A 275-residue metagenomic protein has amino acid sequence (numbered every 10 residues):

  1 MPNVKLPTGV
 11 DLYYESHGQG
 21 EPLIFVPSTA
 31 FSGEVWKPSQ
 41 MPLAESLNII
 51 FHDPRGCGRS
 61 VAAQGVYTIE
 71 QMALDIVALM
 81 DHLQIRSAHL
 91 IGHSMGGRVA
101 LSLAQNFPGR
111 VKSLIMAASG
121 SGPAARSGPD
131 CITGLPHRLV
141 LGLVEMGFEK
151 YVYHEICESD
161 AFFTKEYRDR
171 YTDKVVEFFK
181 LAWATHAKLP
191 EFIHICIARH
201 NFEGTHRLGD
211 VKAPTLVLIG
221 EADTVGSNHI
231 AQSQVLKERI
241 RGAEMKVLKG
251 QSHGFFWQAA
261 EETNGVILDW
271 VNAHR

Functional and structural regions predicted by a protein language model:
L6-G65: Conserved HGGG/HGGXW glycine-rich cap/lid loop of the alpha/beta-hydrolase fold
M41, I50-I91, M95, G265: Active-site loop/oxyanion-hole signature of alpha/beta-hydrolase fold enzymes
V99-L103: Hydrolases whose catalytic domains are alpha/beta-hydrolase-1, hotdog thioesterase, or metallo-beta-lactamase-like
Q105, K112-M146: Flexible "cap/lid" loop of the alpha/beta hydrolase fold
E149-R207: Conserved alpha/beta-hydrolase catalytic His-Asp/Glu region
V211, V217-I219: Short beta-strand/loop motif that positions the catalytic acidic residue of the alpha/beta-hydrolase fold
T224-Q232: Conserved alpha/beta-hydrolase "acid-adjacent" motif
R241-R275: Catalytic active-site module of serine/aspartate enzymes centered on a nucleophile-bearing elbow/loop
